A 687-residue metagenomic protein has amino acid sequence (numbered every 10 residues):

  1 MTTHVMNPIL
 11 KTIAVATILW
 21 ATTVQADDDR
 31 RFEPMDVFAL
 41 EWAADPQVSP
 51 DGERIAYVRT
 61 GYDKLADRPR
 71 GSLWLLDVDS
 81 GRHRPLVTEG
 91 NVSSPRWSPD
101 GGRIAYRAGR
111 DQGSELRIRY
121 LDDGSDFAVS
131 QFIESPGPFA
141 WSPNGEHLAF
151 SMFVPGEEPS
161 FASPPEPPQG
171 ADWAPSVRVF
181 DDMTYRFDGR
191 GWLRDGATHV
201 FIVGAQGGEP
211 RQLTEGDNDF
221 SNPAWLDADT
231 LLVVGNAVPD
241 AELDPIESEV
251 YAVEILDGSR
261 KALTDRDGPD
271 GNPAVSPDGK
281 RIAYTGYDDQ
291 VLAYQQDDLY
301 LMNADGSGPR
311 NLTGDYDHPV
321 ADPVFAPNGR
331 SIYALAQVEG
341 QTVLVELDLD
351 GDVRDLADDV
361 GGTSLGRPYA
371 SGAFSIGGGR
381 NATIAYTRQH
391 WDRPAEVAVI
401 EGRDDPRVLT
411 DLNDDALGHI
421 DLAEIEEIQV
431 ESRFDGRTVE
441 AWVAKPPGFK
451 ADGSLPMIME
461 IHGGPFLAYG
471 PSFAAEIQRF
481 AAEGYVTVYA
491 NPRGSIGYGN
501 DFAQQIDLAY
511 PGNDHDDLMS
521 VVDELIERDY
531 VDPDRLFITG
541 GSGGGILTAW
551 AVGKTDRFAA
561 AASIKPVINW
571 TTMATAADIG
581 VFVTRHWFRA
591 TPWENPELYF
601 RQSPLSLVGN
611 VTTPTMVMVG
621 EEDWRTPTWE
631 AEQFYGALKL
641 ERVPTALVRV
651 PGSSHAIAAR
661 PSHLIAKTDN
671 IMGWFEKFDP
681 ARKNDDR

Functional and structural regions predicted by a protein language model:
A26-W42, L65-P69, L75-S93, I118-S135 (+11 more regions): Multi-bladed beta-propeller domains
Q47, R96, A140, A224 (+3 more regions): Conserved beta-strand position repeated across blades of beta-propeller domains
P50-D51, P99-D100, P143-N144, L226-A228 (+3 more regions): Residue-level detector of Asp-centered blade-edge/turn motifs that repeat once per structural unit in beta-propeller
G52-I55, G101-A105, L148, L231-L232 (+3 more regions): Hydrophobic beta-strand positions that form the internal "hydrophobic ladder" of WD40/Gbeta-like beta-propeller blades
R70-G71, F153-V203, V234, D244-E249 (+2 more regions): Predominantly five- to eight-bladed beta-propeller fold
R82-G109, S114: Blade-loop segments of beta-propeller domains
V238-D240, R403, L412-D534, G541 (+2 more regions): Cap/lid segment of the alpha/beta-hydrolase catalytic domain
Y489-R687: Active-site-proximal cap/loop segments of hydrolase catalytic domains
